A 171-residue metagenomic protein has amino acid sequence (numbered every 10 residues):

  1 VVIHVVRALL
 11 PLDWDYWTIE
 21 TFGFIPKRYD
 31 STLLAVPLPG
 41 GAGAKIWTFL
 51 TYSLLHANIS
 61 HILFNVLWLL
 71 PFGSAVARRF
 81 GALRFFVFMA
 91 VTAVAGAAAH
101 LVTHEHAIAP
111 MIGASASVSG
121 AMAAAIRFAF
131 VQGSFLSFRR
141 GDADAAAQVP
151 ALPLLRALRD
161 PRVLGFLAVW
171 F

Functional and structural regions predicted by a protein language model:
V1-F171: A detector for small-residue-rich transmembrane helices and their helix-helix packing motifs
